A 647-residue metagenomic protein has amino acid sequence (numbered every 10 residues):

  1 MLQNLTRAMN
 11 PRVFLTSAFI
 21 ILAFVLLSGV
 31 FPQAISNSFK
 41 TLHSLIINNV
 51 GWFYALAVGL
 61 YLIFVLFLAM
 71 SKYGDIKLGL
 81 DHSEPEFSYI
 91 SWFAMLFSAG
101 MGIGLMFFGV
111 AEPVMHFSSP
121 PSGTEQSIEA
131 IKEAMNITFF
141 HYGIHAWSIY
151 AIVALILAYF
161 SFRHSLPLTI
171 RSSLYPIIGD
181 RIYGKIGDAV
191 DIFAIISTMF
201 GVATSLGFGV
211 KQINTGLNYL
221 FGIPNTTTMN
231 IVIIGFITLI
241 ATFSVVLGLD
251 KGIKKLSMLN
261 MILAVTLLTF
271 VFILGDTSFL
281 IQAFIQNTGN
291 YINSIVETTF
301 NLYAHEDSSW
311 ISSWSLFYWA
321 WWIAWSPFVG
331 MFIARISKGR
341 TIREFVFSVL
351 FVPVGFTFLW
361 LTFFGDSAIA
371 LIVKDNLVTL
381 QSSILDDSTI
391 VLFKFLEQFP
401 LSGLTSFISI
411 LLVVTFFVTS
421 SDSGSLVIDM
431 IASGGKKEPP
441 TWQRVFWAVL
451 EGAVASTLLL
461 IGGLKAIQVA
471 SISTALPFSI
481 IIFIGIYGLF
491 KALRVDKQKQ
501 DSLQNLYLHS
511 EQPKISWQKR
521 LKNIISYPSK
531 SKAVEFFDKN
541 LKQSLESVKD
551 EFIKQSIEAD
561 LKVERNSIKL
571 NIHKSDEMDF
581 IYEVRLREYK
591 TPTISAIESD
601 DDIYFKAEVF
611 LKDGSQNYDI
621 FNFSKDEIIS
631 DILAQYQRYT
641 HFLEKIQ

Functional and structural regions predicted by a protein language model:
M1-A130, T269: N-terminal alpha-helical transmembrane segments of multi-pass membrane transport and channel/translocase proteins
M1-A8, R12, P167-K185, G209-V232 (+4 more regions): Helix-loop-helix connectors at the membrane interface of multi-pass transporters/channels
M1-R7, F31-I46, V65-E84, M135-H141 (+7 more regions): Membrane-water interface regions at transmembrane-helix termini and the short interhelical loops of multi-pass membrane
L2-L5, N37-H43, M70-Y89, V114-I137 (+5 more regions): Flexible loop linkers connecting adjacent transmembrane helices in multi-pass alpha-helical membrane transporters
L5-L15, F19-G29, L62-F67, M101-L105 (+5 more regions): Helix-loop-helix module between adjacent transmembrane segments
L5-R12, I47-G51, D81-A99, A134-I144 (+5 more regions): Transmembrane-helix boundary/entry motifs in multi-pass membrane transporters
F14-V30, L56-L62, F221-L247, T266 (+2 more regions): Transmembrane alpha-helical segments of multi-pass small-molecule transport proteins
F108-P120, Y159, F272-S294, V354 (+1 more regions): Extracellular/periplasmic helix-exit of transmembrane alpha-helices
